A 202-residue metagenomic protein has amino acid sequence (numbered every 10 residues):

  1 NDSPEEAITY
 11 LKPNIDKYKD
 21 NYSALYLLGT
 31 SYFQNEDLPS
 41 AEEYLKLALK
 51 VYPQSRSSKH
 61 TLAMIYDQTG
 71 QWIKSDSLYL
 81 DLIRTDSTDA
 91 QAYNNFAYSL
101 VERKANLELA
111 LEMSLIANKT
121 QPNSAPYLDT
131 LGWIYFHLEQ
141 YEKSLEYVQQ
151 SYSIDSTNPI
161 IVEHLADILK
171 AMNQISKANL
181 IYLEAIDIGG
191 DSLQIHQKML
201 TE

Functional and structural regions predicted by a protein language model:
D2, E36, G70, K104-A105 (+2 more regions): Residue-level detector of the short coil/turn that links helix A to helix B within each tetratricopeptide repeat
P4, Y22-S23, R56-S57, A90-Q91 (+3 more regions): Helix-start (N-cap) detector for alpha-helical repeat units in TPR-like alpha-solenoids, especially tetratricopeptide
K17-Y18, V51-Y52, T85-D86, K119-T120 (+2 more regions): Structural marker of alpha-solenoid helical repeat scaffolds
L27, T61, N95, T130 (+2 more regions): Canonical tetratricopeptide repeat
F33, H60-A63, D67, V101-E102 (+2 more regions): Position-specific recognition of the canonical hydrophobic site in helix A of tetratricopeptide repeat
K170-L193: TPR/TPR-like (Sel1-like) alpha-helical repeat modules
